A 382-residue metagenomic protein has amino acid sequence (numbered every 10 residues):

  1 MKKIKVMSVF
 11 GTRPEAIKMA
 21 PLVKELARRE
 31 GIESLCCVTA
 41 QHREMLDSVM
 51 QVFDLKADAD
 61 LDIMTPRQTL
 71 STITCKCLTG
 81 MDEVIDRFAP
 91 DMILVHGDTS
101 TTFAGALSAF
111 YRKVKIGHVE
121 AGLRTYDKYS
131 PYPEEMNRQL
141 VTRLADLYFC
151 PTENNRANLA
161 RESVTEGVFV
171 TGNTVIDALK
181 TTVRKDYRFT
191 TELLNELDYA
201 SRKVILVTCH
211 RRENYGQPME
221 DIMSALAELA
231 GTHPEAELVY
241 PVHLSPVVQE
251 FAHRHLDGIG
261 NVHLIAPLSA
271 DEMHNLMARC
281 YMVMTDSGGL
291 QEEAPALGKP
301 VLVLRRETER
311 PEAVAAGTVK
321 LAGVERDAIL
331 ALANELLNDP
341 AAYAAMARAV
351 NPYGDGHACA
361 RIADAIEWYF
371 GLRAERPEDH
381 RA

Functional and structural regions predicted by a protein language model:
M1-Y240, S245-A382: Nucleotide-activated sugar donor-binding and catalytic core shared by glycosyltransferases and related lipid-linked
